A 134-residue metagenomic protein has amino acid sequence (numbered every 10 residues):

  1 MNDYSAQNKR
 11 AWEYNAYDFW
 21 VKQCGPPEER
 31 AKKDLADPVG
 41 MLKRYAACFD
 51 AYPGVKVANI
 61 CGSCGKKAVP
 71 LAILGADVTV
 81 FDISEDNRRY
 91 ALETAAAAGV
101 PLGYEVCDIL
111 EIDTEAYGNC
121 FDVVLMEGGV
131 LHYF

Functional and structural regions predicted by a protein language model:
M1-P27: N-terminal, positively charged/glycine-rich alpha-helical extensions of SAM-dependent methyltransferases
A11-N15, R44-A47, F81: Catalytic cores of glycan-processing enzymes that make or break glycosidic bonds
G25-V55: Conserved alpha-helix/loop element of class I SAM-dependent methyltransferases that forms part of the SAM/SAH-binding
F49, Y104, E115-A116: Structural motif
K56-I112: Class I SAM-dependent methyltransferase SAM/SAH-binding core
E111-T114, L131-H132: Active-site micro-motifs of SAM-dependent methyltransferase domains
T114-V123: A short acidic, Gly/Pro-enriched loop at the edge of an enzyme's catalytic core that lines a small-molecule cofactor
D122-F134: A short SAM/SAH-binding and catalytic strip from SAM-dependent methyltransferases
